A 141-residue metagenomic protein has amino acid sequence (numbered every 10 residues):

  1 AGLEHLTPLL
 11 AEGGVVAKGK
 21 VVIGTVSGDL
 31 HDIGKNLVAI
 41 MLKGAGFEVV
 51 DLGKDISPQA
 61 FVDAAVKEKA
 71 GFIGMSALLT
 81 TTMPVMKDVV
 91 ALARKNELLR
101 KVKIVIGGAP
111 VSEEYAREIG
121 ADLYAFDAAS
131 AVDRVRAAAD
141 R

Functional and structural regions predicted by a protein language model:
A1-F72, A77-I106, P110-E118, D122-R141: Domain-level signal for soluble alpha/beta catalytic cores
